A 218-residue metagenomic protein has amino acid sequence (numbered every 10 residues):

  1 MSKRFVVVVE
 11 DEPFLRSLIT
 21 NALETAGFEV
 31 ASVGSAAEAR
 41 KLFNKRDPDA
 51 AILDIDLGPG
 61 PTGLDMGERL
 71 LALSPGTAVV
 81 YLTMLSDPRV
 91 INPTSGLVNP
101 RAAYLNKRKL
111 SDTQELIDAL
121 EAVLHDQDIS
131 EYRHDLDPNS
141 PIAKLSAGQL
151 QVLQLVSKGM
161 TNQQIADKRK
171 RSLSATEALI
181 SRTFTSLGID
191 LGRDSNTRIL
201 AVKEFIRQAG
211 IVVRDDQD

Functional and structural regions predicted by a protein language model:
E12-A31: Two-component/phosphorelay signaling modules centered on CheY-like receiver
T20, S32-A50: Acidic, metal-coordinating helix/loop segments flanking the phosphotransfer/catalytic sites of two-component signaling
L53-L70, S86-V90: Conserved phosphotransfer microenvironments
D65, L85-N106, S111-Q114: Alpha4 helix (beta4-alpha4-beta5 surface) of REC/receiver domains from two-component response regulators
E115-D137: The C-terminal output helix
I129-L155: Regulatory hinge/linker segments at domain boundaries that couple sensory/effector modules to output domains
T161-T197: Recognition helix of helix-turn-helix DNA-binding domains
R182-D218: Basic, Lys/Arg-enriched C-terminal extension of HTH/homeodomain DNA-binding domains
